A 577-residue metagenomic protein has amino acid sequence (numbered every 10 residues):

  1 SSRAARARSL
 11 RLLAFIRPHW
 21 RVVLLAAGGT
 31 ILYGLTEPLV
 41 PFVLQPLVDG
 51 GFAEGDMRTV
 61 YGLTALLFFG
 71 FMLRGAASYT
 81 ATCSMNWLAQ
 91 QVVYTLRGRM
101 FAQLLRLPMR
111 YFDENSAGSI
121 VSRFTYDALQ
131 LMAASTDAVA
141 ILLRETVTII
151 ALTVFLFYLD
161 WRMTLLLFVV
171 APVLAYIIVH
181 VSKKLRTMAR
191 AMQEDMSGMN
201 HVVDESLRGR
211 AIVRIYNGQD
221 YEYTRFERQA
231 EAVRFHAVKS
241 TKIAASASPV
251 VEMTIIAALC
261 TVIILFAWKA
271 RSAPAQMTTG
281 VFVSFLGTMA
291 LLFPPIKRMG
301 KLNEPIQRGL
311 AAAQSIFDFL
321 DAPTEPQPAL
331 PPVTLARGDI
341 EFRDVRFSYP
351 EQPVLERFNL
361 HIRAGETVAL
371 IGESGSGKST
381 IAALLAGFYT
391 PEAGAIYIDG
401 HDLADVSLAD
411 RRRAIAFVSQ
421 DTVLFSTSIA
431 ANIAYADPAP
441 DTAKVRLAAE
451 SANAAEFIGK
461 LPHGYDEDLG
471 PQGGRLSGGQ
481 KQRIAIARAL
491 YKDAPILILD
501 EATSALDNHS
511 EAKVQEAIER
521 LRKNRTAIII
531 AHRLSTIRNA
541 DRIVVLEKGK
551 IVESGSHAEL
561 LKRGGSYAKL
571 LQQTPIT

Functional and structural regions predicted by a protein language model:
S1-E37, F52-L66, A81-A89, A102 (+9 more regions): Membrane-integrated ABC transporters
S2-R3, Q90, G98-S122, Y126-A128 (+5 more regions): Short intracellular "coupling" helices and adjacent cytoplasmic loop segments at the cytosolic face of multi-pass
R8, I16, A81, M85-A89 (+3 more regions): Juxtamembrane loop-to-helix connectors within ABC transporter transmembrane domains
P18, V22-L32, L66, D137-A191 (+2 more regions): Transmembrane helices of ABC transporter permease
R21, M109-R110, Y126-S135, V139 (+8 more regions): An intracellular "coupling" helix at the cytosolic face of ABC transporter transmembrane type-1 domains
L66-R74, S78, A171-V179, A244-A258 (+1 more regions): Hydrophobic alpha-helical segments in the permease module
G218, K242, L291-F319: Cytosolic ends of transmembrane helices, especially the final helix of ABC transmembrane type-1 domains
P328, V333-T577: ABC-type nucleotide-binding domain
